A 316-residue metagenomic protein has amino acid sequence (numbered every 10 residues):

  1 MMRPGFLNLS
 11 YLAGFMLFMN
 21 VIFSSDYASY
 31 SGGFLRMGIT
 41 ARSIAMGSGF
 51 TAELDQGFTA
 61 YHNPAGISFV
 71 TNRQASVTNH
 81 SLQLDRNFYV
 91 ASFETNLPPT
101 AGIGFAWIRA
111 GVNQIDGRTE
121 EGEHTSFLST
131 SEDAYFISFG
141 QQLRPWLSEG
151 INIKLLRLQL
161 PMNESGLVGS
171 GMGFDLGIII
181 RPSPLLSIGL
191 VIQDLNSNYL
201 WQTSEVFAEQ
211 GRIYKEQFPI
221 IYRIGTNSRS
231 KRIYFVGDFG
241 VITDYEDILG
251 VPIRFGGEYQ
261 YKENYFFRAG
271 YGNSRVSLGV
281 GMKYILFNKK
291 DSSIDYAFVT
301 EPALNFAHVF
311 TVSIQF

Functional and structural regions predicted by a protein language model:
M2-L12: Bacterial N-terminal signal peptides that target proteins for export
G5-L7, F23, N227: Generic extreme N-terminus detector
S10-V21: Bacterial N-terminal signal peptides
S25-G47, E53, N72-A75, H80 (+1 more regions): Outer-membrane beta-barrel porins/channels
F58-F69: N-terminal periplasmic accessory domains that precede and gate Gram-negative outer-membrane beta-barrel machines
